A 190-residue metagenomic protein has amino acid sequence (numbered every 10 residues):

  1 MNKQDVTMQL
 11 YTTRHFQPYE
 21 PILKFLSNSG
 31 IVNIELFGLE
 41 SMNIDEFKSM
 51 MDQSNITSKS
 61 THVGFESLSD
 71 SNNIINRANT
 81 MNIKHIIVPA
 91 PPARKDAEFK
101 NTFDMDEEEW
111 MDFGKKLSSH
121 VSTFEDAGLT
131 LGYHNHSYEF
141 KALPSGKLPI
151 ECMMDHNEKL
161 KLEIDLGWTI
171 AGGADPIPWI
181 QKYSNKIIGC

Functional and structural regions predicted by a protein language model:
M1-H85: N-terminal pre-domain/capping segments
M8, I34-L36, V88, Y133 (+1 more regions): Conserved beta-strand positions
T13-F16, S41-M42, F65-L68, R94 (+2 more regions): Short, small-residue-enriched loops and turns at beta-alpha junctions that line or gate enzyme active sites
P21, N72, D106-L117, S145-E151 (+1 more regions): Charged helix-capping and loop-helix junction motifs
F65, S69-T80, S118-S122, D175-S184: Short amphipathic alpha-helices and their capping/turn segments at secondary-structure boundaries
S69-I75, P92-E109: Surface-exposed, active-site-proximal loop segments in enzymatic domains
N76-P91, E107-Y133: Glycine/proline-rich, flexible active-site/cofactor-binding loop segments that harbor closely spaced acidic
D126-C190: Acidic/histidine-rich catalytic cores of soluble enzymes
